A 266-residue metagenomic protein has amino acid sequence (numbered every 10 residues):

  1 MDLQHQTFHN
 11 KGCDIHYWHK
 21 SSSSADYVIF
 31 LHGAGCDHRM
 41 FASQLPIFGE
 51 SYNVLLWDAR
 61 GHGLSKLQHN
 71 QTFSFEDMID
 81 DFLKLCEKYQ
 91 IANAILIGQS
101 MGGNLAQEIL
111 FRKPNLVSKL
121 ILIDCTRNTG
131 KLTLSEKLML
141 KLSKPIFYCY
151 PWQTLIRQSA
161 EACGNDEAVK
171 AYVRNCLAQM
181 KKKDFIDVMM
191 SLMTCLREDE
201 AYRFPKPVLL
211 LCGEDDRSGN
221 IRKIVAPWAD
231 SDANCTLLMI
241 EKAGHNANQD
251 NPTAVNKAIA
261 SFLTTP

Functional and structural regions predicted by a protein language model:
M1-I29, S51-Y52, A92, A260-P266: Alpha/beta-hydrolase fold catalytic core
C13-L67: Conserved HGGG/HGGXW glycine-rich cap/lid loop of the alpha/beta-hydrolase fold
L55-I97, K257: Active-site loop/oxyanion-hole signature of alpha/beta-hydrolase fold enzymes
G98, G102, A106: Gly/Ala-rich beta-loop-alpha elbow adjacent to hydrolase catalytic centers
Q107-F111, S118-F147: Flexible "cap/lid" loop of the alpha/beta hydrolase fold
K131-T133, C149-R203: Conserved alpha/beta-hydrolase catalytic His-Asp/Glu region
L209-A243: Conserved loop-alpha-helix segment in the C-terminal half of the alpha/beta-hydrolase fold that carries the catalytic
A243-P252, N256: Catalytic histidine-centered segment of alpha/beta-hydrolase-like enzymes
